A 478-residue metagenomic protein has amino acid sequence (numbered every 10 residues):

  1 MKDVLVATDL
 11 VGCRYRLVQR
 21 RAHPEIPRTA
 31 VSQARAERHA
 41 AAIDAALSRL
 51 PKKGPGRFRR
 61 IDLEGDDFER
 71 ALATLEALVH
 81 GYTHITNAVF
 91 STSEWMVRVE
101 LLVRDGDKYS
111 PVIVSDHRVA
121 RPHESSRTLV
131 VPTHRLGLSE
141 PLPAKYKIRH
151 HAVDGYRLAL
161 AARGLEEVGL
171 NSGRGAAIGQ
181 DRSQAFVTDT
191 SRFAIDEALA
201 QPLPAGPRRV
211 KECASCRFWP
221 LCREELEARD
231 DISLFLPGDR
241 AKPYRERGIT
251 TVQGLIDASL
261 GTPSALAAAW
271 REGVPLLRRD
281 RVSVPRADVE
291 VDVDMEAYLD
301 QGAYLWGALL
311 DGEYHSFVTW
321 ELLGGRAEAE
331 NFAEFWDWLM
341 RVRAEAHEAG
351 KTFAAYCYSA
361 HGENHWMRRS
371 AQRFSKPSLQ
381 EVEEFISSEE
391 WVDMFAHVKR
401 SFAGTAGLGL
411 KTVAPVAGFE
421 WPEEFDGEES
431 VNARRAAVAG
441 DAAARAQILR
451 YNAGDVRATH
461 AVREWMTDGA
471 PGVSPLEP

Functional and structural regions predicted by a protein language model:
M1-D107: Metal-dependent nuclease catalytic cores that hydrolyze phosphodiester bonds in DNA/RNA, characterized by
E25-T29, D231-A287: N-terminal accessory regions of nucleic-acid-interacting proteins
G65-E69, D257-T262, E424-A437: Short linear loop/turn motifs
A73-T83, D280-V291: Structured nucleic-acid-interacting core domains from mobile-element enzymes and related host factors, especially RNase
L75, G81-E124, V130-R182, T188 (+1 more regions): Conserved DEDDh/DEDDy metal-dependent 3′-5′ exonuclease domain
H151, L158-E167, N171-R229, V413-P478: Acidic, Mg2+-coordinating catalytic module of metal-dependent nucleases/exonucleases that use a two-metal-ion mechanism
M295-E334: Metal-dependent catalytic core segments for phosphate chemistry
